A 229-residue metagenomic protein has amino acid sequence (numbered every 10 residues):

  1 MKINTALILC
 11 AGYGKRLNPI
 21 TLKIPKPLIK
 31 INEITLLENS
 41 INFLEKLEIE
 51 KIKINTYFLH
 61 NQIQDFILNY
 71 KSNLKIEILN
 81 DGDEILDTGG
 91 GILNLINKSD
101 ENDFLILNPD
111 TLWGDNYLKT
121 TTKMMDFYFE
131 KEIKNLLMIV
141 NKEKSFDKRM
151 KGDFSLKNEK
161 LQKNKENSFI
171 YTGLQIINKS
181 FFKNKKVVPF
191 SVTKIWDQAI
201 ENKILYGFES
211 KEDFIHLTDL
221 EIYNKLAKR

Functional and structural regions predicted by a protein language model:
M1-I8, R16, I34-N108, L112 (+2 more regions): Conserved N-terminal catalytic core of the sugar/cofactor nucleotidyltransferase
G12, K26, D110: Conserved G/P- and acidic residue-centered "switch" motifs that form tight phosphate/ATP-binding loops in soluble
Y13, I24, L59, G82 (+1 more regions): A generic "binding-loop/recognition-motif" signal
K23-E38: Short catalytic helix/loop segments, enriched in acidic residues and glycine and frequently bearing histidine
P27, K75-E77, I204-Y206: Conserved beta-strand segments of alpha/beta enzyme cores
Y57, L79-G82, M138, N164 (+1 more regions): Conserved beta-strand termini and adjacent loop/short-helix elements that scaffold enzyme active sites in alpha/beta
L105, L112, Y117-M125, F129 (+3 more regions): Catalytic-core segments of class I nucleotidyltransferases/pyrophosphorylases that form NMP-activated intermediates
E130-V140: A short, conserved acidic/glycine-rich loop-to-beta-strand motif that forms the donor nucleotide-sugar/metal
